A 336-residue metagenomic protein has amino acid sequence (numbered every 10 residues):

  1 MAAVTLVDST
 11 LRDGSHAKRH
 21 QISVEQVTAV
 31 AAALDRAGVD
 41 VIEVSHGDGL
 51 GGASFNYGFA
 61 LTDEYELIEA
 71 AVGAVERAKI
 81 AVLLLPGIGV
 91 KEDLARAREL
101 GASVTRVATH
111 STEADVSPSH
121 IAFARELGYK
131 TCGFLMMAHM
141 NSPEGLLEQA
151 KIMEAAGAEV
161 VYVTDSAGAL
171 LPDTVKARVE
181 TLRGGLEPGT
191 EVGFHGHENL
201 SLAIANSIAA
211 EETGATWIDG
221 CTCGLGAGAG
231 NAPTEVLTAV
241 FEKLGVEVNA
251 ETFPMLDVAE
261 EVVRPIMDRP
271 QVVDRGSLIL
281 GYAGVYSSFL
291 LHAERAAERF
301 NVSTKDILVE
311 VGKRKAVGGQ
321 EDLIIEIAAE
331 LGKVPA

Functional and structural regions predicted by a protein language model:
M1-A336: Catalytic cores and adjacent flexible loops of soluble metabolic enzymes that perform enolate/carbanion chemistry on
